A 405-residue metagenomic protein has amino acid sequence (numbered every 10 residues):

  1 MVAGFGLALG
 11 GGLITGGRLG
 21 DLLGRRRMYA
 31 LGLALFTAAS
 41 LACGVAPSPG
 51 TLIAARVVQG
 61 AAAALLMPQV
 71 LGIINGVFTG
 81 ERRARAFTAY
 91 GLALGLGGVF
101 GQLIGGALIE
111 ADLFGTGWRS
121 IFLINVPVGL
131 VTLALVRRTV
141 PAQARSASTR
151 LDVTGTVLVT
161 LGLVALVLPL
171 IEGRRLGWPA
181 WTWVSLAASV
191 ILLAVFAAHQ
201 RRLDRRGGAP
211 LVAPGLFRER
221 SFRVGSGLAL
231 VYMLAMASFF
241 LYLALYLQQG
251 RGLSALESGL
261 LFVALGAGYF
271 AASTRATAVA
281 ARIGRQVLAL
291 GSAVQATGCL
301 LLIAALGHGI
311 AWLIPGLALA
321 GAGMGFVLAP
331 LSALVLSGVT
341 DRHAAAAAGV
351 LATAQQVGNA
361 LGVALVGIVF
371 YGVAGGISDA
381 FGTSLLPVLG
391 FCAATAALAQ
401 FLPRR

Functional and structural regions predicted by a protein language model:
M1-A134, I303, I368: Transmembrane-helix bundle of Major Facilitator Superfamily
V2, G6, R85-G95, D152 (+4 more regions): Small-residue-rich transmembrane alpha-helices and their cytosolic helix-loop interfaces in multi-pass secondary
A8, A42, A46, V58 (+7 more regions): Residue-level hotspots within pore-lining transmembrane alpha-helices of multi-pass secondary transporters
I14-T15, Q69, L103, A107 (+6 more regions): Residue-level hotspots within transmembrane alpha-helices of multi-pass secondary transporters
D21-L22, G44-P47, G76-T79, I109-T116 (+6 more regions): Membrane-helix boundary and inter-helical linker elements of multi-pass secondary transporters
Y29, F36, L52, L151 (+4 more regions): Hydrophobic alpha-helix/TM-entry signal in multi-pass membrane transporters
A111-L228, A235, L253, L260-L261 (+2 more regions): Hydrophobic transmembrane-helix bundles of small-molecule transporters
T182-W183, L192, G207-R405: 12-transmembrane solute porter fold
